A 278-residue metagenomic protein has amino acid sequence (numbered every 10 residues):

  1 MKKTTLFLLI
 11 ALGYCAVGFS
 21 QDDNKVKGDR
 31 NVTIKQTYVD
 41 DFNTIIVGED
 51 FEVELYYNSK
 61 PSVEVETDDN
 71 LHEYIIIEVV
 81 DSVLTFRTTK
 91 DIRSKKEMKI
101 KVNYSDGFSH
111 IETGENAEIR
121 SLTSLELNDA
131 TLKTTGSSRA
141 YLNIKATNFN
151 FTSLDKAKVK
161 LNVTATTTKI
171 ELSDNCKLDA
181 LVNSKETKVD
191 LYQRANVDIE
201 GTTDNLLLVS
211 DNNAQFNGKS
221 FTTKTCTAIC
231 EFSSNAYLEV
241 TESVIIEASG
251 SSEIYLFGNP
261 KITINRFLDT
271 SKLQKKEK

Functional and structural regions predicted by a protein language model:
M1-K278: Intrinsically disordered, low-complexity terminal regions
